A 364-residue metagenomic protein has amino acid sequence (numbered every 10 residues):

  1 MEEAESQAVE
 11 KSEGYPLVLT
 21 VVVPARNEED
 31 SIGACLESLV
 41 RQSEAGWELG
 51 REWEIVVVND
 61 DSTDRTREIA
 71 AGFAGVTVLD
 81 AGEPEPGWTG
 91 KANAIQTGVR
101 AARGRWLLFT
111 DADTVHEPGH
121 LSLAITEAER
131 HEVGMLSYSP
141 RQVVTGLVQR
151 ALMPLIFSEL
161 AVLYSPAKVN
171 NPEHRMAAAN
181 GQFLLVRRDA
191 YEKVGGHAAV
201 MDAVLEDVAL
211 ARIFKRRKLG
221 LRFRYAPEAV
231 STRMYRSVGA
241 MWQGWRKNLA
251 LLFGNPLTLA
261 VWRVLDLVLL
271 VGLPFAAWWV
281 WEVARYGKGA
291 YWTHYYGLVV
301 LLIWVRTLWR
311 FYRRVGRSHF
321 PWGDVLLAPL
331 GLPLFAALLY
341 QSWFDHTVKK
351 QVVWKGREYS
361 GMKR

Functional and structural regions predicted by a protein language model:
L17-T20, E54: Cell-envelope/extracellular polymer assembly enzymes that use nucleotide-activated donors
D30-A34, T63-G72, G119: Acidic helix N-cap motif at the loop->helix transition within catalytic regions of sugar-transfer enzymes
E37-E52: Short, acidic, metal-binding catalytic loop of nucleotide-sugar glycosyltransferases
S38, N59-E68, E83: A conserved acidic beta->alpha catalytic loop
R65, A112-E127: Acidic donor-binding/catalytic loop of UDP-sugar-dependent glycosyltransferases, especially processive GT2
D80-R100, L123-K193, A198, L249 (+1 more regions): Long helical/loop segments within the catalytic core of UDP-sugar-dependent glycosyltransferases, especially the large
A128, M135-A161, D189-E192, H197-L259 (+3 more regions): Catalytic donor/gating beta->alpha subdomain of glycosyltransferases that bind UDP-sugars
R263-K349: Membrane-embedded multi-pass helical conduit in multi-pass membrane proteins, especially envelope-biosynthetic
